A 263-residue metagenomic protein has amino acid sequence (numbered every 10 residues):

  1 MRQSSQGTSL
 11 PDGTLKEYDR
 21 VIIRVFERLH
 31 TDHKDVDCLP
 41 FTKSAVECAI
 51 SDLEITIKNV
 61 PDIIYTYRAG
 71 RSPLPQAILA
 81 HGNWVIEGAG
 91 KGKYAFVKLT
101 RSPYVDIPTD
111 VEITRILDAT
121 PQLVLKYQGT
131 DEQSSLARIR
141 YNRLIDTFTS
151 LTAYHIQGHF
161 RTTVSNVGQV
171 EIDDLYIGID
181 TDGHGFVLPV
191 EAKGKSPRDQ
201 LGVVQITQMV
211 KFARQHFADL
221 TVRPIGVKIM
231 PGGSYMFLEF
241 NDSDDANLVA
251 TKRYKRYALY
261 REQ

Functional and structural regions predicted by a protein language model:
R2-I55: Positively charged, polyanion-binding regions of nucleic-acid-associated proteins
K43, E47-K93: Charge-enriched amphipathic alpha-helical scaffolds
Q76-E132: Interdomain/boundary linker segments immediately adjacent to catalytic/signaling cores
I116-T162: Acidic-basic catalytic patches of nuclease active cores, encompassing PD-(D/E)XK and other metal-cofactor nuclease
I139, D174-Y176, F186-G194, M209: Conserved catalytic cores of phosphodiester-cleaving nucleases, focusing on short active-site segments
T149-D182: Active-site metal-binding core of divalent-cation-utilizing nuclease and nuclease-like domains
G194-Q200, A213-D242: Nucleic-acid nuclease catalytic cores
V227-Q263: Domain-level recognition of nuclease-like catalytic cores that cleave nucleotide substrates
